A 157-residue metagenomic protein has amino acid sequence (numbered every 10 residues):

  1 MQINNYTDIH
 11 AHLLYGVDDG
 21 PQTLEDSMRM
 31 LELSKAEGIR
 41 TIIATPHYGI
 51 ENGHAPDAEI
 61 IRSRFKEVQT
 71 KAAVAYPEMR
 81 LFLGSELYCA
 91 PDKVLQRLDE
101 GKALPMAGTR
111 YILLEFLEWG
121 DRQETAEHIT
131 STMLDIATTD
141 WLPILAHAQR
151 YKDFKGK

Functional and structural regions predicted by a protein language model:
M1-E78: An N-terminally biased module of ancient metal coordination in phosphate/nucleic-acid-related enzymes
H54-K157: Extended substrate/RNA-proximal surfaces in nucleic-acid metabolism proteins
